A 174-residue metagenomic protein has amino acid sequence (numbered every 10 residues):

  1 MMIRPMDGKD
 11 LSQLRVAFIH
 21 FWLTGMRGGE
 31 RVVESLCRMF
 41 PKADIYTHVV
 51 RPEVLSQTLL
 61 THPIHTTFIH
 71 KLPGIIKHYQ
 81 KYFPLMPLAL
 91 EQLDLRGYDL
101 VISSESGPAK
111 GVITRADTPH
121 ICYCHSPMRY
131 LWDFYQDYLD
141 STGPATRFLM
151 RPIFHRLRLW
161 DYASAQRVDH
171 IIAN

Functional and structural regions predicted by a protein language model:
G8-M26, H48-V49: Nucleotide-activated donor-dependent transferases that construct or modify glycoconjugates
R15-H20, H70-H78, S141-M150: Short, basic, glycine/proline-bearing loop/turn elements
G29-M39: Short amphipathic alpha-helix
M39-P108: Active-site donor-binding segments of glycosyltransferases and PAPS-dependent sulfotransferases
F40, G97-D99, D117-T118, R167-D169: Short, well-ordered alpha-helix to beta-strand connector turns
L100-S103, T114-G143: Active-site proximal beta-strand in glycosyltransferases
P144-I171: Membrane-proximal helix-turn-helix segments that form the acceptor-binding/catalytic region of lipid-linked
